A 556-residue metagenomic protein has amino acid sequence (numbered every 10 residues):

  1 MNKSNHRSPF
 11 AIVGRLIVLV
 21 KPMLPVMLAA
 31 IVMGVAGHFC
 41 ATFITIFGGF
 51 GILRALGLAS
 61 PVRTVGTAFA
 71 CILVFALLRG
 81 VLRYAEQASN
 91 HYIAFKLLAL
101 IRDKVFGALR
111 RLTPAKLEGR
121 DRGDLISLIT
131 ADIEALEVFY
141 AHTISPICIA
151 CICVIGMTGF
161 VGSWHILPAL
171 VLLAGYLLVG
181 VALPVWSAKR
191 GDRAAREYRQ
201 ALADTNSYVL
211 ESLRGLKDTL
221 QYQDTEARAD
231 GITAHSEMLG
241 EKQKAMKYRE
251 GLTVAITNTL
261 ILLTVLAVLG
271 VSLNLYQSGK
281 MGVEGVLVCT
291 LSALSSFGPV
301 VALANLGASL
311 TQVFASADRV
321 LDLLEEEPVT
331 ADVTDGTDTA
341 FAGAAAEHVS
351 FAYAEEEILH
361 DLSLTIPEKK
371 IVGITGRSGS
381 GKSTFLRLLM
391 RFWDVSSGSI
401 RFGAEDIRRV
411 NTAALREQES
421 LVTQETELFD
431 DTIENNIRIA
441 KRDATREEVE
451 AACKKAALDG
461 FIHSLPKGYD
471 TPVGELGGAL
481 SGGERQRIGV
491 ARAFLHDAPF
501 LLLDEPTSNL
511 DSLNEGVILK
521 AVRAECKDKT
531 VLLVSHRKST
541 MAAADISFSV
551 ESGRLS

Functional and structural regions predicted by a protein language model:
M1-A41, P61-V65, E86, N90 (+12 more regions): Membrane-integrated ABC transporters
N2-R7, S89, F95, D103-S127 (+6 more regions): Short intracellular "coupling" helices and adjacent cytoplasmic loop segments at the cytosolic face of multi-pass
I17-P25, R111-A115, A131-Y140, I144 (+11 more regions): An intracellular "coupling" helix at the cytosolic face of ABC transporter transmembrane type-1 domains
P22, V26-F39, H142-E197, G270-M281: Transmembrane helices of ABC transporter permease
V35-F43, L77-Y84, F139, T143-I155 (+4 more regions): Hydrophobic alpha-helical transmembrane bundles that constitute the permease/transmembrane domains of multi-pass
R54-A70, F160-G175, R249-D318, L323-L324: Helix-loop-helix
A88-G107, C148-I149, L172-K217, D224 (+6 more regions): Cytoplasmic coupling helices
T339-S556: ABC-type nucleotide-binding domain
